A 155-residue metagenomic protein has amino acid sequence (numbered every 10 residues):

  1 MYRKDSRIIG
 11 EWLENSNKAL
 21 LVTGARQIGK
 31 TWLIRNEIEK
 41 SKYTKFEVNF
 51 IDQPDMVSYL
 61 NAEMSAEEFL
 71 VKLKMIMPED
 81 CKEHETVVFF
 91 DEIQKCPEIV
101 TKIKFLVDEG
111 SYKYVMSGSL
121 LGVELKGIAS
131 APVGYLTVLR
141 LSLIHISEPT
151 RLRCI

Functional and structural regions predicted by a protein language model:
M1-S147, R151: Phosphate-binding site recognition
